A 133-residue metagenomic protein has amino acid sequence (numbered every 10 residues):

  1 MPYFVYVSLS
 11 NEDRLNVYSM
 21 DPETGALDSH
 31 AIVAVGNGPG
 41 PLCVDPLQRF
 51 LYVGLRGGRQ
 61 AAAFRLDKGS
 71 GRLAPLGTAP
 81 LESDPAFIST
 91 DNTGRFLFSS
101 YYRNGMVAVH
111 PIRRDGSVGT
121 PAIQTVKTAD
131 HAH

Functional and structural regions predicted by a protein language model:
M1, V44-Q48, T90-G94: Residue-level detector of Asp-centered blade-edge/turn motifs that repeat once per structural unit in beta-propeller
M1-M20: An edge-strand/N-cap motif at the start of beta-rich repeat modules
N11-D13, G57-Q60, R103-M106: Short glycine/acidic-enriched loop and turn motifs that connect beta-strands
L15-V17, L42, A61-A63, L97 (+1 more regions): Hydrophobic beta-strand positions in blades of beta-propellers and related beta-sheet-rich domains
Y18-G25, F64-G71, V109-V118: Short loop/turn segments immediately following beta-strands, especially the blade-tip and inter-blade linker loops
R72-H133: Asp-box/WD-like beta-propeller blade repeats and closely related beta-sheet repeat scaffolds
